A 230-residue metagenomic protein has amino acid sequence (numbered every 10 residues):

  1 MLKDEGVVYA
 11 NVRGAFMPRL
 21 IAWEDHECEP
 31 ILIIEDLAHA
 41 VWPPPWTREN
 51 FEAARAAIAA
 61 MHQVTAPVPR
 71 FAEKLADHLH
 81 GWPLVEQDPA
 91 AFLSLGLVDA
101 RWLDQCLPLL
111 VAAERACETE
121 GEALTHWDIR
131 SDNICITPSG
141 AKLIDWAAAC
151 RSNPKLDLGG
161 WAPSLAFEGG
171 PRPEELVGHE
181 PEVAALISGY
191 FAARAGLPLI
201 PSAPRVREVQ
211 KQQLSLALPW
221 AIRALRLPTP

Functional and structural regions predicted by a protein language model:
M1-E27, P43-M61, L156, L165: A conserved alpha-helical element in kinase catalytic cores
N11, V41-W42, I134, R151: Conserved protein kinase catalytic core
A22, I33-D36, C135-I136: Conserved hydrophobic "DFG−1" position in protein kinase catalytic cores
E24, I58, H62-A72, E114 (+2 more regions): A general structural signal marking secondary-structure boundaries and capping sites
C28-A40: Conserved short submotifs of the Hanks-type protein kinase catalytic core that shape the nucleotide-binding pocket
A66-H126, P173, P228: An alpha-helical support segment within catalytic cores of ATP-dependent transferases
V111-L156: Active-site acidic catalytic loop and adjacent metal/ATP-binding pocket of ATP-dependent phosphoryl transfer enzymes
K155-P204, S215-I222: Active-site activation/catalytic loop segments of kinase-like enzymes and analogous catalytic loops in related
